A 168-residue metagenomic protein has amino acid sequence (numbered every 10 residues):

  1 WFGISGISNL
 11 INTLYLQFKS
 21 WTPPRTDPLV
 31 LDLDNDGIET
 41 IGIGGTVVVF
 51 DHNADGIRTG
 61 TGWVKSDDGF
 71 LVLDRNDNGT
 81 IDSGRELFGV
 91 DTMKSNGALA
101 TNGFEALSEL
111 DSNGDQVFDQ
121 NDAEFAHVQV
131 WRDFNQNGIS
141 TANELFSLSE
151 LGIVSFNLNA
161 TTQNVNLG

Functional and structural regions predicted by a protein language model:
G3-G168: Calcium-binding acidic motifs and repeat modules
